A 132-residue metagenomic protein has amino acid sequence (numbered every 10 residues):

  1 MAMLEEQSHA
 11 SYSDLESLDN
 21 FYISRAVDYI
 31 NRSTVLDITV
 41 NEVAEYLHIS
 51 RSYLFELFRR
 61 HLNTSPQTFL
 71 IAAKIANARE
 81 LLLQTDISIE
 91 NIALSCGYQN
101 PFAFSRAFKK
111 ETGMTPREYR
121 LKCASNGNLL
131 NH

Functional and structural regions predicted by a protein language model:
M1-D14, L18, Y22-R25, Y53: An amphipathic alpha-helical interaction segment
M1-S8, I30, F58, L82: Hydrophobic recognition helices of helix-based DNA-binding modules
V27-D28, R32, D37, N41 (+2 more regions): Terminal helix-turn-helix DNA-binding modules in bacterial transcription factors
L47, C96-G97, F108: Core residues of bacterial helix-turn-helix
S50-R51, Q99-N100: Short coil turns linking two alpha-helices in DNA-binding domains
Y53-F58, A103-F104, F108: Short hydrophobic/aromatic patch on the recognition helix
